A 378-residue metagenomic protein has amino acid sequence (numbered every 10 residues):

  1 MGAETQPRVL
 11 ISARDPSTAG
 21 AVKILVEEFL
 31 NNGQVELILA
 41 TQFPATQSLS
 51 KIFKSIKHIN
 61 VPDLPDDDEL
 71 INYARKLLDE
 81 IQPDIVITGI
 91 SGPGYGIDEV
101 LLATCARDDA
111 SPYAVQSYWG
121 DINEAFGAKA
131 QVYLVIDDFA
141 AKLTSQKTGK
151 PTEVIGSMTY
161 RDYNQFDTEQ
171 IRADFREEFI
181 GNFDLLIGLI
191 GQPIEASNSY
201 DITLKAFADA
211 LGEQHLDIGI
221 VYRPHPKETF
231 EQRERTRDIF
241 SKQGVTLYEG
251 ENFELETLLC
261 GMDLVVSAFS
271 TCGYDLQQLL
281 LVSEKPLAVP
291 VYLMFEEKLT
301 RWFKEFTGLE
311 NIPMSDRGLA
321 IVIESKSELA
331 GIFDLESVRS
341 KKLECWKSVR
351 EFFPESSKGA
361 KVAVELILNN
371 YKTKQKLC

Functional and structural regions predicted by a protein language model:
R8, D84-I87, V132, L186 (+2 more regions): Structural motif
L10-L30, Q34-D167, P193-E195, K227-E228 (+3 more regions): Active-site and donor-binding regions of nucleotide-sugar-utilizing enzymes
T18-E28, R161-D238: Conserved catalytic-core segment of nucleotide-activated headgroup transferases in glycan assembly
H58-D63, T246-E251, R317-L329: Short acidic-hydrophobic, aromatic-tinged amphipathic segments that line or gate anion-handling sites
I97, Q131, S145, G250-W302: A donor-sugar binding/catalytic signature common to diverse glycosyltransferases and related nucleotide-sugar
E234-E251: Nucleotide-activated donor-binding/catalytic signature segment of Leloir-type glycosyltransferases, i.e., the conserved
Q278-R339: Nucleotide-sugar donor-binding patch of glycosyltransferase catalytic domains
R317-C378: C-terminal amphipathic helix plus adjacent low-complexity, charged tail appended to glycosyltransferase catalytic
